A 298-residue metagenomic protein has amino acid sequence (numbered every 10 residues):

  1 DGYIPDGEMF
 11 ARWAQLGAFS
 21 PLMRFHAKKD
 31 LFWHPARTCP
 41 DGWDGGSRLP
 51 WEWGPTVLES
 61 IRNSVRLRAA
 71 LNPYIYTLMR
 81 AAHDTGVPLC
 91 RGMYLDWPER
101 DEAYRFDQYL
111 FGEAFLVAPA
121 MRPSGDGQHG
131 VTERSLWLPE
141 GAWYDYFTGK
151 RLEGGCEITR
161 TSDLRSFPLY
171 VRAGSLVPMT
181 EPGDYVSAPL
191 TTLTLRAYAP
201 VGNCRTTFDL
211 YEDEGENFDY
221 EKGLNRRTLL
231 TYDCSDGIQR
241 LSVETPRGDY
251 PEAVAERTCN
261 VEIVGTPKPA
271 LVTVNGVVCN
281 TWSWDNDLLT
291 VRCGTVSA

Functional and structural regions predicted by a protein language model:
D1-S166, V171-R172: Catalytic-domain carbohydrate-binding cleft regions of carbohydrate-active enzymes
D6, G54, D213, S283-D285: Alpha-helix initiation/capping motif
D107, S135, L229-T231, T281: Short, surface-exposed charged micro-motifs
E113-A114, G141, G237-Q239, N286-L289: Beta-strand-connecting loop/turn residues
A118, Y146, S242-E244, R292: Beta-strand residues in well-ordered beta-sheet regions across diverse protein folds
D145-L164, L271-G294: Solvent-exposed beta-strand/loop surfaces of large extracellular or lumenal domains
L169-V277, N286, G294-S297: Accessory, solvent-exposed terminal regions and/or long lumenal/extracellular loops of proteins
